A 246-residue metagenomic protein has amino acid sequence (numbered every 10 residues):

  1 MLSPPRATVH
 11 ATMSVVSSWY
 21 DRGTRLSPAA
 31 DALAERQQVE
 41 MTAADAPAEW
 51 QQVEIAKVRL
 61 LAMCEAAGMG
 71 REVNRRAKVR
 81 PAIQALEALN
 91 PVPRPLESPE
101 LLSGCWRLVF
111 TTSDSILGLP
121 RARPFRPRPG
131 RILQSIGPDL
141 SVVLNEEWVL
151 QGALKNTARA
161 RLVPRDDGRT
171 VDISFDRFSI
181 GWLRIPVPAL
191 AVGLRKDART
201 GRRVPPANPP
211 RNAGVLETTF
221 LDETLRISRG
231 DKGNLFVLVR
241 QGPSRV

Functional and structural regions predicted by a protein language model:
M1-A32, M41: N-terminal chloroplast transit peptides
T12, V39-T42, V53-E54, I136: Compositionally biased, intrinsically disordered low-complexity segments enriched in polar/proline residues
M13-V15, A32, A46, L102 (+1 more regions): Acidic, low-complexity intrinsically disordered regions
A34-A48: Intrinsically disordered, low-complexity linker/propeptide segments enriched in Ser/Thr/Gly/Pro and acidic residues
E49-V246: Soluble ligand-binding/transfer domains with enclosed cavities or grooves
